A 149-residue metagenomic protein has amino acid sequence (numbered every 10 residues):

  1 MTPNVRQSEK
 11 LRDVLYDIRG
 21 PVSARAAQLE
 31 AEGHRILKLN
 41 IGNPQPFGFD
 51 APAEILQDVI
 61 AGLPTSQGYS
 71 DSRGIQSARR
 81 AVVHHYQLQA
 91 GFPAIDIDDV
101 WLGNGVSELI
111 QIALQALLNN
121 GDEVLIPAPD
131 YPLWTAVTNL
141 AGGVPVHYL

Functional and structural regions predicted by a protein language model:
T2-V5, R12-G105, I112: N-terminal small-domain helix-loop-helix segment of the aminotransferase-like
R6-E9, P127: Helix N-cap / beta->alpha transition motif
Q7, T65, N119-G121: Short, surface-exposed connector motifs at secondary-structure boundaries
E9-L11, L149: Surface-exposed cleft-lining segments at the edges of enzyme active sites
Q76, S107, A128-Y131: Alpha-helix N-cap/helix-start capping motif
R80, Q111, P132-A136: Alpha-helical elements of the RecA-like P-loop NTPase motor core of helicases
A116-L149: PLP-dependent aminotransferase-like
